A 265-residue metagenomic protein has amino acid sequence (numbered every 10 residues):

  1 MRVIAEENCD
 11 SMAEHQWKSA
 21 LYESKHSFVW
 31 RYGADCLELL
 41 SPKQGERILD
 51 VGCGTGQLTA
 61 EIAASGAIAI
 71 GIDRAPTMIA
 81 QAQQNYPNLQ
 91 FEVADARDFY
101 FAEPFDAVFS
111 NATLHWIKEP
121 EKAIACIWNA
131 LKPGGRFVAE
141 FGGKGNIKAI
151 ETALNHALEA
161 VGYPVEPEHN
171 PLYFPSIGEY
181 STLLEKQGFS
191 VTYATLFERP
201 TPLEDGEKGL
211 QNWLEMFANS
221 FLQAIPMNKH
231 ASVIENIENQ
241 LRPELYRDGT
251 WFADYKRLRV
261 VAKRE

Functional and structural regions predicted by a protein language model:
I4-E46, Q57-E61, M78-Q81, N85: Conserved class I S-adenosyl-L-methionine
R47-V51, T55-F99: Class I SAM-dependent methyltransferase SAM/SAH-binding core
R97-A107: A short acidic, Gly/Pro-enriched loop at the edge of an enzyme's catalytic core that lines a small-molecule cofactor
A107-P120: A short SAM/SAH-binding and catalytic strip from SAM-dependent methyltransferases
E121-R136: A short glycine-rich, Lys/Arg-flanked "PGG" loop and its adjoining helix->strand segment in the class I
R136-Y163: Conserved class I S-adenosyl-L-methionine
L172-Q187: Short alpha-helix
T192-D248: C-terminal helical/coil "lid" or tail adjacent to the Rossmann-like core of SAM-dependent
